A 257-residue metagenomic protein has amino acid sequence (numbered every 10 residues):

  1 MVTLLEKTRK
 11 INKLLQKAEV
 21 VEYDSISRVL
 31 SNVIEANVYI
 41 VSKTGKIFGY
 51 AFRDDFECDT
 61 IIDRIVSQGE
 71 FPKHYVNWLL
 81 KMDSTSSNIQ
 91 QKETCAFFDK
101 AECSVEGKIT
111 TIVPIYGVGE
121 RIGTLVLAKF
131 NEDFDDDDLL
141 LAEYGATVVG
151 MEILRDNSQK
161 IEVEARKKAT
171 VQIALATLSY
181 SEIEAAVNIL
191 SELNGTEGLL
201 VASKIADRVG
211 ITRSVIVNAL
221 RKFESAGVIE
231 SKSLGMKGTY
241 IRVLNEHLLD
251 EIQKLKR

Functional and structural regions predicted by a protein language model:
V2-K7, L15-A18, D24-E106: Structured interaction and signal-relay segments at domain junctions
V2-V29, G123, A128-A176: Juxtadomain coupling helices with adjacent low-complexity linkers
E35, T110, G238: Short coil/loop residues immediately preceding or within conserved phosphate-binding loops of NTP-utilizing enzyme
K81-E152, D156: Sensory/regulatory domains in signal-transduction proteins
R155-L244: Signal-transducing coiled-coil/dimerization helices and immediately adjacent hinge/linker segments that couple sensory
E246-R257: Short, amphipathic alpha-helical interaction segments positioned at domain boundaries
